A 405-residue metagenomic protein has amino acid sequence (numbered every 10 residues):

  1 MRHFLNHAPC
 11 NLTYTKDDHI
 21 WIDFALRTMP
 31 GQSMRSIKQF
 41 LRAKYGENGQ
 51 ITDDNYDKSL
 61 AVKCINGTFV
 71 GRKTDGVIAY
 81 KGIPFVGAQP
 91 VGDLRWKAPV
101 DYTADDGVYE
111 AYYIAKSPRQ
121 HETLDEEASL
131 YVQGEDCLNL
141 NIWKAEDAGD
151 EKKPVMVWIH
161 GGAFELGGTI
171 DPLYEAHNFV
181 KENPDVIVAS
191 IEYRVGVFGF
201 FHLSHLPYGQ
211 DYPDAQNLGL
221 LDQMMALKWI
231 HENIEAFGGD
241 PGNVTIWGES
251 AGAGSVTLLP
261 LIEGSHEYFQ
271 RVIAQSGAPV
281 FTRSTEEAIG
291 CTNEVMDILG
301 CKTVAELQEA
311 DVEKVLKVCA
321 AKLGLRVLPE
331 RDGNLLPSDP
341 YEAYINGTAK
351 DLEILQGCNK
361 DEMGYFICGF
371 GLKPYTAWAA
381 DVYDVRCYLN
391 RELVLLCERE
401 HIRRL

Functional and structural regions predicted by a protein language model:
H3-L206, Q210-N217, P241: Non-catalytic accessory segments of hydrolases
K144-E151, F179, E232-D240, E263-E267 (+1 more regions): Surface-exposed acidic, glycine-flexible loop patches that form ligand/cofactor-binding and adhesion interfaces
Y212-E235: Alpha/beta-hydrolase active-site loop
D222, S250-A253: Active-site loop->helix "elbow" adjoining a glycine-rich segment at hydrolase catalytic centers
E232, H266, R271, Q275-L389: Substrate-access "cap/lid" subdomains that shape and gate the entrance to catalytic or ligand-binding pockets
F237-E249: Alpha/beta-hydrolase fold nucleophile elbow
A253-S265: Short glycine-enriched nucleophile-adjacent loop and the immediately C-terminal alpha-helix near the catalytic center
L395-L405: Alpha/beta-hydrolase fold catalytic core
